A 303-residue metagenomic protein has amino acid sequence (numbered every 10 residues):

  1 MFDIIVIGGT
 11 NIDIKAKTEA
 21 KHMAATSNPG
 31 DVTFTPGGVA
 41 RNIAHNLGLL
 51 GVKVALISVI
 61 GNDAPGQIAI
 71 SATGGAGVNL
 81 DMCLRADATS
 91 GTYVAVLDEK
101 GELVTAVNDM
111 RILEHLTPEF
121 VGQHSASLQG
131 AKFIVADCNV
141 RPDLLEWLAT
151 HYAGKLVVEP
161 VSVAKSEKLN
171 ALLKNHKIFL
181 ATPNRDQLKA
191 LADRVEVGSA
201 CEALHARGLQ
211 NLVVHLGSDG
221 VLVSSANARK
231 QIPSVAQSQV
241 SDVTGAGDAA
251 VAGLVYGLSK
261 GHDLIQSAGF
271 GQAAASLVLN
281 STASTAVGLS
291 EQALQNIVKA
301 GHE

Functional and structural regions predicted by a protein language model:
M1-I5, N28, K165, V197-E303: Conserved phosphate-binding/catalytic region of the ribokinase-like
M1-T10, A72-R85, V96-K230, S290-A293: Ribokinase/PfkB-type carbohydrate-kinase core domain
M1-V59, A64-I70, G74-G75, Q239-V240: Glycine-rich phosphate/adenosyl-contacting loop at the front of the ribokinase-like
D13, K189, T285: Nucleotide phosphate-binding site architecture
A20-P29, T182-N184, K230-V235: Short glycine/proline- and charge-enriched loop/turn segments that cap or connect secondary-structure elements
A40-A44, G66, G91, L145 (+2 more regions): A general structural signal for well-ordered alpha-helical segments in protein cores
A86-A88, A286: Electropositive, gly/pro-rich neighborhoods at or near active sites that engage anionic ligands
